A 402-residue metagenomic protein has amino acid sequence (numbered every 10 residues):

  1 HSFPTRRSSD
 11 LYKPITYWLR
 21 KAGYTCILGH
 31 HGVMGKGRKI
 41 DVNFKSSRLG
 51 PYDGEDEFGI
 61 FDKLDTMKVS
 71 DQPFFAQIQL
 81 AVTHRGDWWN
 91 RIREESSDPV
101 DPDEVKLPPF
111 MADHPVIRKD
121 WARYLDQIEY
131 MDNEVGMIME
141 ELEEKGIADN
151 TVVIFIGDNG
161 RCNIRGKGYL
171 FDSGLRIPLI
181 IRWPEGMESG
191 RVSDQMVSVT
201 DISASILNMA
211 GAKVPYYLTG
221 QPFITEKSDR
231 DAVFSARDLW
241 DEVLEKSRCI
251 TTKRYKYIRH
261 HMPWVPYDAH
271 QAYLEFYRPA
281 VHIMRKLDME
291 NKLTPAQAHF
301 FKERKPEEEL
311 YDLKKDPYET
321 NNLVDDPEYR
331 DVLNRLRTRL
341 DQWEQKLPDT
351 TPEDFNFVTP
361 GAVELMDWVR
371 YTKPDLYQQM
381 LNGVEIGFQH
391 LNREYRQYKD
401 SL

Functional and structural regions predicted by a protein language model:
H1-S8: Short, small-residue-biased leader/transition segments that mark boundaries at the very start of proteins
K21, G29-D87, K119-D126, Y130: Catalytic-adjacent loop/helix segments of enzymes that bind and process anionic phosphate/sulfate esters
G37-K39, D149-T151, G190-T252, N321-N322 (+3 more regions): Polar, surface-exposed loop/tail segments that function as active-site lids or cofactor/substrate-recognition elements
Y52-L107, M139, E143-I154, R161-I164 (+2 more regions): Active-site regions of oxyanion-processing enzymes, predominantly non-cytosolic
P102-T151, R161, G186, M209: A long, amphipathic alpha-helix that forms part of the scaffold/cap immediately adjacent to metal-dependent active
E141-S198, G211, P215-T219, S235-A236 (+2 more regions): Histidine-centered active-site microenvironments of extracellular/periplasmic hydrolases and transferases
R176, N291-E308, L313-E319, L323-L402: Long, internal low-complexity/basic segments
A210-E309, D331, L391: C-terminal cap/loop subdomain of S1 sulfatases and analogous C-terminal strand-loop tails that border
